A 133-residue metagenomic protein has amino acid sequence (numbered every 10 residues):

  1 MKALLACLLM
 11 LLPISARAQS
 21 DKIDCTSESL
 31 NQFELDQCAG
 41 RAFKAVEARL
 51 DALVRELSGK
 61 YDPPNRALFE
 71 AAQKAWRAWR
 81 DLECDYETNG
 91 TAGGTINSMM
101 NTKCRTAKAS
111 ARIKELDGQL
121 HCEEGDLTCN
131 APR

Functional and structural regions predicted by a protein language model:
M1-C7: Sec-dependent signal peptide recognition, specifically the positively charged N-region followed immediately by
P13-S15: N-terminal signal peptide c-region/cleavage motif recognized by signal peptidases
R17-R133: N-terminal alpha-helical modules
